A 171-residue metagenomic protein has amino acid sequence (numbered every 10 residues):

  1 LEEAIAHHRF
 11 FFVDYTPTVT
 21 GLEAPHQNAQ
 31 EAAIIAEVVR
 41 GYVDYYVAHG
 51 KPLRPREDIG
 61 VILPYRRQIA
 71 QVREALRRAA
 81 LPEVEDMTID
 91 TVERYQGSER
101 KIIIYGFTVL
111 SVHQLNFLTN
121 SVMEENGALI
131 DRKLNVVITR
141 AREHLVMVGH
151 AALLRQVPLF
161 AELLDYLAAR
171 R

Functional and structural regions predicted by a protein language model:
L1-E74: Conserved helicase/translocase motor-coupling segment
H7-H8, E99-I102, A141-H144: Short glycine-/polar-rich loops that comprise or flank the Walker A/P-loop and associated switch/sensor motifs
T18-V19, R66-I69, Y95-Q96, V109-H113 (+2 more regions): Conserved nucleotide-binding/hydrolysis micro-motifs of P-loop NTPases
L22-N28, K51-P52, V92-Y95, N120-G127: Short, contiguous acidic/charged loop-to-helix segments that flank catalytic cores in large enzymes
E31, T88, I130-K133: Amphipathic coiled-coil/heptad-repeat helices and related helical stalk/stem segments that mediate oligomerization
I62, I104-G106, I138, V146: Structural motif
R73-V122: Conserved motor-coupling elements within RecA-like helicase/translocase cores
V112-R171: Helicase C-terminal subdomain and adjacent C-terminal extension
